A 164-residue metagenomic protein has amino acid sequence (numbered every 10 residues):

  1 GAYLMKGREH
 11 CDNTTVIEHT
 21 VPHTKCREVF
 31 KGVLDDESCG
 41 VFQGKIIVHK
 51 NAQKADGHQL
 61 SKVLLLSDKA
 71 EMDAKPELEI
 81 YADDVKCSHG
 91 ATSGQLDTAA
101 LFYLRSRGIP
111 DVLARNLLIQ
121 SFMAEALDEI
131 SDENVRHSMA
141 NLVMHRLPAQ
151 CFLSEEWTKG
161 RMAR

Functional and structural regions predicted by a protein language model:
G1-I109, M123, L127-W157, R164: Conserved beta-strand/loop scaffold segments within soluble protein domains that form the structured core and edges
